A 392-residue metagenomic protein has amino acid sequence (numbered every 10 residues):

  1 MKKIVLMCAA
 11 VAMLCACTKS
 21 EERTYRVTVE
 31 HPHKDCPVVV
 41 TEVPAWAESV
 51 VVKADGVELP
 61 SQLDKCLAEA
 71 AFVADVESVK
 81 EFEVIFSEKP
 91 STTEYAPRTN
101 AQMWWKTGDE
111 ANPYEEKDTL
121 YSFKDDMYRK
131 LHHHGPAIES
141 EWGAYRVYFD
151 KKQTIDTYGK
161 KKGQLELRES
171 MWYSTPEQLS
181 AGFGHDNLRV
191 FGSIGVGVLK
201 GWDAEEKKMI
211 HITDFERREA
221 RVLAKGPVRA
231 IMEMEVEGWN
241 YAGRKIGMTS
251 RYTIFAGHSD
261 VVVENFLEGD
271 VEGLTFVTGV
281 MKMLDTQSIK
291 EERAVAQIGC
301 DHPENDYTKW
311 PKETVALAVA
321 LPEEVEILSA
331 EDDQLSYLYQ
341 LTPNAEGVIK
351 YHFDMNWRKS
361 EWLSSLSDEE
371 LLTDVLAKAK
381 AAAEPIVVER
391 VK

Functional and structural regions predicted by a protein language model:
M1-I4: Positively charged n-region of N-terminal signal peptides that target proteins for export
C15-A16: C-terminal motif of bacterial Sec signal peptides marking the signal peptidase cleavage site
S20-Y121, D125-D126, H133: Alpha-mannosidase-like glycoside hydrolase catalytic domains involved in N-glycan trimming, generalizing to other
S49-A70, N240, L284-H302, V319-S329: Solvent-exposed beta-strand/loop surfaces of large extracellular or lumenal domains
D64-V76, L317-K392: Beta-strand-rich recognition/accessory modules
E88-I212: Solvent-exposed N-terminal domain segments of exported/luminal and surface proteins
S180-F255: Extended, loop-rich substrate-binding clefts of extracytoplasmic carbohydrate-active enzymes
M248, D260-E291: Acidic (Asp/Glu-rich), glycine- and aromatic
